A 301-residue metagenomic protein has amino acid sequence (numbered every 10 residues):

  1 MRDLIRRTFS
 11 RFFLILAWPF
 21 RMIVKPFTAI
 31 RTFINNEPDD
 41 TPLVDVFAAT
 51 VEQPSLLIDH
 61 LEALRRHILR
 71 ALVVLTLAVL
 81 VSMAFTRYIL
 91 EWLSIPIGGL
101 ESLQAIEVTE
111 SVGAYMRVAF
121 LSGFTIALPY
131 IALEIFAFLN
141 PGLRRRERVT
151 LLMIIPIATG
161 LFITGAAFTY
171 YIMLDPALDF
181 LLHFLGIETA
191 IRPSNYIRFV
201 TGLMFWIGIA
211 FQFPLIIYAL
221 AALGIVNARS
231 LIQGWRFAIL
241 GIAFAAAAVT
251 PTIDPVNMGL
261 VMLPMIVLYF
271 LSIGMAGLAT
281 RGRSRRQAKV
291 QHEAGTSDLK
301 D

Functional and structural regions predicted by a protein language model:
M1-D301: Membrane topogenic/interface segments and analogous intrinsically disordered interaction regions
